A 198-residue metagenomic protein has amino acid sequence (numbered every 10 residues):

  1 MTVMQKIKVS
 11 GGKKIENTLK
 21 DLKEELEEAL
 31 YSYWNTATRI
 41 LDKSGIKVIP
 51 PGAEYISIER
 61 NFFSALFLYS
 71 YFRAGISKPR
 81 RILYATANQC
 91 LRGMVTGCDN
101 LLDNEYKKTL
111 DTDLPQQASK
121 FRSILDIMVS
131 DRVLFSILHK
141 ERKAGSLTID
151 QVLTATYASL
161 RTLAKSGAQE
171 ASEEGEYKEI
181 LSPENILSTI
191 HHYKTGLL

Functional and structural regions predicted by a protein language model:
M1-E24: Extreme N-terminal leader/anchor segments
T36-C90, P183-L198: Alpha-helical phosphate/pyrophosphate-handling elements in metalloenzyme active cores
R73-K78, N104, K108, S136-L153 (+1 more regions): Inter-helical turn/loop segments and adjacent helix faces that build the functional surface of alpha-helical bundle
K78, Y84-V129: Aspartate-rich (DDxxD/NDxxD/DxxxD) Mg2+/diphosphate-binding motifs and their adjoining helix-loop segments
K108-H139, L181-K194: Divalent-cation-assisted or electrostatically stabilized phosphate/pyrophosphate-binding catalytic cores
S146-Q169: N-terminal, motif-rich segments that launch catalysis or mediate targeting to/interaction with membranes, typified by
L163-Y177, T195-L197: A short mid-domain helix/strand-loop element embedded in enzyme catalytic domains that forms or borders the active-site
